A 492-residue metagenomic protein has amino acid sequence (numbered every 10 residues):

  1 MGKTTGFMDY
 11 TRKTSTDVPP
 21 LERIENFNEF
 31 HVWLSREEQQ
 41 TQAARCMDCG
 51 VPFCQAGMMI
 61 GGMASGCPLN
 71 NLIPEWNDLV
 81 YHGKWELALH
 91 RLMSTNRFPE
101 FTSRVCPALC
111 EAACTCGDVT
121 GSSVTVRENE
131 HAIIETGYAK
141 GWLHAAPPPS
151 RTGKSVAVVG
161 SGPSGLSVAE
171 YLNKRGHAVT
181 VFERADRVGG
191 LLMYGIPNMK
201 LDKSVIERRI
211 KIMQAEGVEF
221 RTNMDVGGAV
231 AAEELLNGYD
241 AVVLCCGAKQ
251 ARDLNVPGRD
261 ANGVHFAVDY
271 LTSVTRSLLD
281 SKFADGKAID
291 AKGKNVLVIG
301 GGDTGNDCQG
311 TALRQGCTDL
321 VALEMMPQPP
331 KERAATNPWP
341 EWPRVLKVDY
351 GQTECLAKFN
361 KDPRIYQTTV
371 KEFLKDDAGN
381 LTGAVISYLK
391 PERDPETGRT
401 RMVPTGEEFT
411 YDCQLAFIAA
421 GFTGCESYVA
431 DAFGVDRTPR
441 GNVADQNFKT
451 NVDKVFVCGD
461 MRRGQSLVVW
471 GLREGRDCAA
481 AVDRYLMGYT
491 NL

Functional and structural regions predicted by a protein language model:
M8-V32, T41-A44, P68-V80, R91-L92 (+10 more regions): Beta1-alpha1 glycine-rich phosphate/pyrophosphate-binding loop at the start of Rossmann-like nucleotide-binding domains
K13, V18-E37, Q42-R45, Y366 (+3 more regions): C-terminal catalytic lobe of FAD-dependent flavoproteins
Q40, A44, D48-A56, G62-P149 (+5 more regions): Glycine/serine-rich phosphate-binding loop and adjoining beta1-alpha1 elements at the start of nucleotide-handling
S150, S155-V159, E207-V256, K371-V385 (+3 more regions): Feature captures the FAD/FMN-dependent oxidoreductase FAD-binding
R151-S164, K292-G302: Beta1/beta-strand and adjacent pyrophosphate-binding region of the FAD-binding site in flavoprotein oxidoreductases
T152-S155, N223, K292-N295, Q367 (+2 more regions): Phosphate-coordination loops involved in phosphoryl transfer and adenosine-cofactor binding
D260-G293, E392-Q465: FAD-site-proximal beta/loop scaffold in flavoenzymes
G305-G310, M461-Y489: A conserved FAD-binding loop/helix module that cradles the flavin
